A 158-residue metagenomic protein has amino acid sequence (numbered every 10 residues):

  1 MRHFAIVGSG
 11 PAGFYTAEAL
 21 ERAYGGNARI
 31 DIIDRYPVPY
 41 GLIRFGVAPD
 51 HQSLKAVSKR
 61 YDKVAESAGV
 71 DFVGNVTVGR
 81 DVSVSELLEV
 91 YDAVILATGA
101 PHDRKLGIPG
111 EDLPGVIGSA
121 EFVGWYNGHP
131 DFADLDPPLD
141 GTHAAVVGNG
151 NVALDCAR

Functional and structural regions predicted by a protein language model:
H3, R29-D31, H143: Residues at the starts of beta-strands that form the adenosine-phosphate
I6-G25, V123-R158: Rossmann-like dinucleotide/flavin-binding elements
V7, I33-R35, A97, V147: Generic beta-strand/beta-sheet core signal
P11, P37, P101-H102, N151: Short, glycine/serine-rich, charged loops/turns that create anion-binding and catalytic segments at active sites
E18-A19, R44, L106-G110, A157-R158: Short amphipathic alpha-helical segments
A23, P49, E111-P114: Glycine-rich, phosphate-binding/catalytic loops in enzymes
R29, Y36-A93: N-terminal Rossmann-like dinucleotide/flavin-binding domain of flavoprotein oxidoreductases that bind FAD/FMN
G74-H143: FAD-binding core/adjacent interface of flavoenzyme oxidoreductases
